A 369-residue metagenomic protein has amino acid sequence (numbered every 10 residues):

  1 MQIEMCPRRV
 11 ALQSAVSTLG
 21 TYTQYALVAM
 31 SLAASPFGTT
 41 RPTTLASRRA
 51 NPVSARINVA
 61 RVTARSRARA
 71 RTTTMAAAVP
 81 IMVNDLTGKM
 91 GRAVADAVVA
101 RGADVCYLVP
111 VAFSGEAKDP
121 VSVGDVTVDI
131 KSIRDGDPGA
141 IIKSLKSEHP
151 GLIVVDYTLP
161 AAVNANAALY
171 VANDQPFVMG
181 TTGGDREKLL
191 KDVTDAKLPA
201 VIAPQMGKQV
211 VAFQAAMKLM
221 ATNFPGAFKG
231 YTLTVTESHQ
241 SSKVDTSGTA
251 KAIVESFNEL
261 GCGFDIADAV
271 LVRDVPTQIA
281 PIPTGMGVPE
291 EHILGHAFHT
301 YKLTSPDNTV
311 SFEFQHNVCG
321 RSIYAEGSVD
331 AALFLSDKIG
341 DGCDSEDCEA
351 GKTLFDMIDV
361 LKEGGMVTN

Functional and structural regions predicted by a protein language model:
M1-V62: N-terminal chloroplast transit peptides
V79-G151, A161, F228-N369: C-terminal substrate-binding/catalytic lobe of Rossmann-fold NAD(P)-dependent oxidoreductases
P80, I153, P176, P199-V201: Proline-centered loop/turn at the N-terminus of a beta-strand
V111, T182-G184, Q205-G207, S238-Q240: Short, ordered loop/turn segments at secondary-structure junctions
V154, L159, L169-E187: ADP-ribose/adenylate-binding Rossmann-like module
A167, G180-I202, V211, A216-L219: Rossmann-fold NAD(P)-binding glycine/threonine-rich loop
K191-G207, F224-L233: Rossmann-fold dehydrogenase core element
